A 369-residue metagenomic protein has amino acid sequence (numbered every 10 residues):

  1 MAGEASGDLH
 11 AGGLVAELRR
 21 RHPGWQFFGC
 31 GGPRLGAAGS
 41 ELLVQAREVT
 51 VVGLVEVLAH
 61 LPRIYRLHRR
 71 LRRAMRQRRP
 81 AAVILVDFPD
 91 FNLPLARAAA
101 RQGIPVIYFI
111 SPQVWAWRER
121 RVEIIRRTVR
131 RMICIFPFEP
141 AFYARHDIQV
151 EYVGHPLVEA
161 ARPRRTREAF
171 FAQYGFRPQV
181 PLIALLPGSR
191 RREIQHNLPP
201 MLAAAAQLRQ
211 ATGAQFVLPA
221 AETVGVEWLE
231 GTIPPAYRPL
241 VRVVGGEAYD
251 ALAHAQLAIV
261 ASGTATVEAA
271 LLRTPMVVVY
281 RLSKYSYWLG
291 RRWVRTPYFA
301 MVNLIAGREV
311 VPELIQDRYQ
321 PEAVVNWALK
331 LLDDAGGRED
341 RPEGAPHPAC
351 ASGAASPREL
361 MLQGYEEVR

Functional and structural regions predicted by a protein language model:
M1-R369: Nucleotide-activated sugar donor-binding and catalytic core shared by glycosyltransferases and related lipid-linked
